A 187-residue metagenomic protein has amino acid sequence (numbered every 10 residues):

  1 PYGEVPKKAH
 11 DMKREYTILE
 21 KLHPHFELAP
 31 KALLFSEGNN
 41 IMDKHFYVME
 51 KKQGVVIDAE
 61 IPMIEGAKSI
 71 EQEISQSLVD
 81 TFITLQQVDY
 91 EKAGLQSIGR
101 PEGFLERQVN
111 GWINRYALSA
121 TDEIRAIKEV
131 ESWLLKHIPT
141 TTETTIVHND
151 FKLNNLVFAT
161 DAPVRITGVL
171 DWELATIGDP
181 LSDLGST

Functional and structural regions predicted by a protein language model:
P1-E129, W133-I146, T160-V164: ATP-binding pocket architecture of kinase catalytic cores
T145-I146, K152, V157-T187: Active-site Asp-x-Gly
